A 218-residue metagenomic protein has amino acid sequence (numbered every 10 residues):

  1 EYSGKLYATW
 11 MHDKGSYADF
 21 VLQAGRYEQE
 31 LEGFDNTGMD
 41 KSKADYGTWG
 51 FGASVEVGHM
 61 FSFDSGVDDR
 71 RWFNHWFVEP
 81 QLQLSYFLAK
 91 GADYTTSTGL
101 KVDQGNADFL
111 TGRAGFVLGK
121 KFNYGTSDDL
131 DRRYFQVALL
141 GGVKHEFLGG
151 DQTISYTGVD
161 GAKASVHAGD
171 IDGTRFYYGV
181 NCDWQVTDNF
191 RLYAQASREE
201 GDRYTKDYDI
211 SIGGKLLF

Functional and structural regions predicted by a protein language model:
E1-F218: Membrane translocator/pore-forming domains, dominated by Gram-negative outer-membrane beta-barrels
